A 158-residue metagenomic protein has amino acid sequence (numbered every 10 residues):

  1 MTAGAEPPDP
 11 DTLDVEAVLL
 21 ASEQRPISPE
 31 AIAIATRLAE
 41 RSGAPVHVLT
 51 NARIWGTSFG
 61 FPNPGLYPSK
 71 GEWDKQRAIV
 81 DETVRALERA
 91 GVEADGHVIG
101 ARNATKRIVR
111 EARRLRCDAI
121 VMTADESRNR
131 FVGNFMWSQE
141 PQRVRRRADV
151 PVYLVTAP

Functional and structural regions predicted by a protein language model:
M1-L13, E88-I120: Structural beta-alpha unit
P7-G65, R147: Small/aliphatic-rich secondary-structure junction motif
T36, V109, Q142: Active-site phosphate/pyrophosphate- and oxyanion-stabilizing loops and adjacent acidic/basic residues in soluble
H47-L49, D95-I99, Y153-V155: General small-molecule cofactor/ligand-binding pocket signal
N63-Y67, R113-L115, S138-E140: Short, hinge-like loop/turn segments at secondary-structure boundaries
G65-A78: A short acidic, glycine-rich active-site loop that binds or catalyzes chemistry on phosphate/adenosine moieties
M122-R146: Glycine-rich, Arg-bearing micro-motifs that act as flexible, cationic patches
Q142-P158: Short, flexible loop segments at boundaries between secondary-structure elements
